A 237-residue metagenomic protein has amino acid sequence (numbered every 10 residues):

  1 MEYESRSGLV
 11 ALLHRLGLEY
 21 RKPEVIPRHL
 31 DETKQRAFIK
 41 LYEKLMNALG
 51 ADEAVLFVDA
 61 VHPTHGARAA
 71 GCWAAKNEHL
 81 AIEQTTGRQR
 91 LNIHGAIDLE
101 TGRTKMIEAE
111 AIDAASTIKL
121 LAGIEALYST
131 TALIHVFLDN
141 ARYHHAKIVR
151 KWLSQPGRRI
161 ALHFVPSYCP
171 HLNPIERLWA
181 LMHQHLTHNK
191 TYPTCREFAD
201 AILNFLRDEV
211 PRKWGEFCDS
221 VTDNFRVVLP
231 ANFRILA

Functional and structural regions predicted by a protein language model:
M1, L16-E19, V61-T64, D98-T101 (+2 more regions): Short, solvent-exposed loop/turn segments at secondary-structure junctions
M1-L30, A54, V61-P63: Conserved short alpha-helical interface segments
G8, A51-E53, I175-A237: C-terminal anion-handling pockets and recognition modules
L9, F57-D59, G95-A96, G102 (+5 more regions): Mobile genetic element proteins and their domesticated derivatives, centered on retroelements and DNA transposons
E32, L138-N140, K147, H163-T187 (+1 more regions): RNase H-like two-metal-ion nuclease catalytic core shared by retroviral integrases and related mobile-element nucleases
R36-A122, D223-A237: Extended, low-complexity cationic-aromatic segments
A67, A114-H163: RNase H-like DDE/DDD metal-dependent nuclease/strand-transfer catalytic core used by mobile genetic elements
H79-T86, S154-P174, T191: RNase H-like polynucleotidyl transferase catalytic core
